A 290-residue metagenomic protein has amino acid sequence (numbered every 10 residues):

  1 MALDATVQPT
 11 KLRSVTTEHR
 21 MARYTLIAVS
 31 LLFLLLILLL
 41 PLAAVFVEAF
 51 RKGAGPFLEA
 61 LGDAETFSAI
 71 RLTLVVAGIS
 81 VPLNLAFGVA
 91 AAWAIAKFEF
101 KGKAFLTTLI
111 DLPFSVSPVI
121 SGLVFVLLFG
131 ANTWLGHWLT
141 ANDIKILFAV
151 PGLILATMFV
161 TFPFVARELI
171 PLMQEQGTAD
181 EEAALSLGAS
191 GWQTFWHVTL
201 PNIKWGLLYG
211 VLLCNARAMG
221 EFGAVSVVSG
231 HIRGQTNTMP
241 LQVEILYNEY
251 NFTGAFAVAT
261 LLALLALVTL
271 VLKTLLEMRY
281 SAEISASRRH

Functional and structural regions predicted by a protein language model:
L3-D4, T25-V29, L40, A44 (+3 more regions): C-terminal transmembrane helix and the adjacent membrane-cytosol boundary/short C-terminal tail of inner/organellar
P9-M21, V45-P82, K97-F98, I245-T253: Periplasmic/extracellular loop-to-transmembrane helix junction in inner-membrane transport proteins
T10-T16, A54-G62, F67, G102-K103 (+3 more regions): Membrane-interfacial helix termini and adjacent extracytoplasmic/periplasmic loops of multi-pass transporters
L12-A44: N-terminal signal-anchor/first transmembrane alpha helix
T17-E18, A60, I79-I110, L123-L127 (+3 more regions): Transmembrane-helix boundary motif in ABC transporter permease subunits
H19-R20, F57, A64, F222-L272: Interhelical loop and adjacent transmembrane-helix boundary motif in polytopic membrane transport permeases
V29, P82, L112, F159-G177 (+3 more regions): Transmembrane alpha-helices
L36, R71, V75-F87, A91 (+5 more regions): Hydrophobic alpha-helical transmembrane segments of multipass integral membrane proteins, especially permease/channel
